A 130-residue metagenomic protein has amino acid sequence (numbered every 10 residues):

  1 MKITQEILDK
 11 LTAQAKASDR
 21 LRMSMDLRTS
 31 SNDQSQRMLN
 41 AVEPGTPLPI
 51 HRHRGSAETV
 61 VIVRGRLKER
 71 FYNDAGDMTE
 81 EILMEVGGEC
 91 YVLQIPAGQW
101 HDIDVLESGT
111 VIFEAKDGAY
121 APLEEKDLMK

Functional and structural regions predicted by a protein language model:
M1-S35, E81-V86: A short, N-terminal "cap"/entry segment at the start of jelly-roll beta-barrel domains of the cupin/DSBH fold
I3-I7, L11-T12, D77, I82-L83 (+1 more regions): Double-stranded beta-helix
L39, T59, D102: Short, surface-exposed charged micro-motifs
L39-G55: Conserved short histidine dyad/triad with adjacent acidic residue
I50-H51, E69-F71, V92-I95, H101-L106 (+1 more regions): Short beta-strand His + acidic residue motifs that chelate non-heme Fe in jelly-roll/DSBH and cupin folds
G55-A75: Glycine- and acidic-residue-biased ligand/ion/polar-headgroup-sensing regions
N73-G98: Short acidic-glycine-tyrosine-enriched beta hairpin
